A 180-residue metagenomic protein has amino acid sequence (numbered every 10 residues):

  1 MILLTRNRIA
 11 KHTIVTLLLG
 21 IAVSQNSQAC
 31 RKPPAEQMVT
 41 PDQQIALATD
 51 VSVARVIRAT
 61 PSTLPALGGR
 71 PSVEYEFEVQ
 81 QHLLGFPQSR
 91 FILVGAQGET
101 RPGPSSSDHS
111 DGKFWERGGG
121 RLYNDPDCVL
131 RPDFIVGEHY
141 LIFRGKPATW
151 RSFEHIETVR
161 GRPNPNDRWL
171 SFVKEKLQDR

Functional and structural regions predicted by a protein language model:
I2-I14: Bacterial N-terminal signal peptides that target proteins for export
T5-R6, L19-I21, D179: Generic detector of low-complexity/intrinsically disordered segments and short hydrophobic N-terminal stretches
H12-A22: Bacterial N-terminal signal peptides
Q25-R180: Transition segments tied to proteolytic processing and entry into folded domains
